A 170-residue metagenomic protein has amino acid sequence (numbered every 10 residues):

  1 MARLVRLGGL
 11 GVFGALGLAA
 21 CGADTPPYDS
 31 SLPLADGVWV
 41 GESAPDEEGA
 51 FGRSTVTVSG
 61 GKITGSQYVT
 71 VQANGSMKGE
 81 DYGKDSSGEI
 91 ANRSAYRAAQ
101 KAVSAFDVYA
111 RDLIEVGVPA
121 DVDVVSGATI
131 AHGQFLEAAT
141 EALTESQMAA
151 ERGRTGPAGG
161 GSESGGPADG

Functional and structural regions predicted by a protein language model:
M1-G9: Bacterial N-terminal signal peptides that target proteins for export
G17-A20: C-terminal motif of bacterial Sec signal peptides marking the signal peptidase cleavage site
G22-T25: Bacterial signal peptide processing site
Y28, P33-D36, P45-R53, T57-G161 (+2 more regions): Active-site- and interface-proximal helix/loop "cap" or "latch" segments in soluble metabolic and energy-transducing
